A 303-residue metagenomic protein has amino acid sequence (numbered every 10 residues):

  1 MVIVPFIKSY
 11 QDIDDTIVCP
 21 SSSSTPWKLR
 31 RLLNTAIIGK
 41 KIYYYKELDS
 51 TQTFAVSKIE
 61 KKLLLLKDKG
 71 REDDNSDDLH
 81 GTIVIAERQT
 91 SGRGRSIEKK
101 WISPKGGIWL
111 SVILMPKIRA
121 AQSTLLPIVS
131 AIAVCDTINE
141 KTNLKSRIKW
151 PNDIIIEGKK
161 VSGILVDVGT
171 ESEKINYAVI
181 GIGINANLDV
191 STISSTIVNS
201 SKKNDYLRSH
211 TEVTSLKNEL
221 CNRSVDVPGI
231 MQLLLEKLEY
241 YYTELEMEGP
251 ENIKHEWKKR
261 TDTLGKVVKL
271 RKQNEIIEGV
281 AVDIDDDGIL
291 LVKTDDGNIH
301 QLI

Functional and structural regions predicted by a protein language model:
M1-E140, K160-S162, S224: N-terminal lobe of the biotin/lipoate ligase/transferase fold
V2-C19, I37, L63, K117-T124 (+2 more regions): Long, positively charged amphipathic alpha-helical accessory segments at protein N-termini or as interdomain linkers
K46, I148-W150: Short loop/edge segments at beta-strand edges and connector loops that shape dinucleotide/nucleotide cofactor-binding
